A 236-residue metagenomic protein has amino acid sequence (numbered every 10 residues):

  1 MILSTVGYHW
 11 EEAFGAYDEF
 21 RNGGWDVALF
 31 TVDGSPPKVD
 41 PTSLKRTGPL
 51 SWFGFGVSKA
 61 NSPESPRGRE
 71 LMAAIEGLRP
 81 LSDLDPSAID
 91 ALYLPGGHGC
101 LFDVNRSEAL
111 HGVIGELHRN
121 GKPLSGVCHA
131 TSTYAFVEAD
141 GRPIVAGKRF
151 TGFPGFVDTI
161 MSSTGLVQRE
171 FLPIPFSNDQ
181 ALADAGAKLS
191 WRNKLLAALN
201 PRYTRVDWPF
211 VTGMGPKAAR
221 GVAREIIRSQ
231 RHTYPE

Functional and structural regions predicted by a protein language model:
M1-N120, S132-E236: Extended, subdomain-level signal for the structured scaffold at the beginning of enzyme domains
P123: Active-site cofactor/cluster-binding pocket
G126-T131: Short, thiol/selenol-centered motifs that function as redox-active sites or metal-ligating centers
